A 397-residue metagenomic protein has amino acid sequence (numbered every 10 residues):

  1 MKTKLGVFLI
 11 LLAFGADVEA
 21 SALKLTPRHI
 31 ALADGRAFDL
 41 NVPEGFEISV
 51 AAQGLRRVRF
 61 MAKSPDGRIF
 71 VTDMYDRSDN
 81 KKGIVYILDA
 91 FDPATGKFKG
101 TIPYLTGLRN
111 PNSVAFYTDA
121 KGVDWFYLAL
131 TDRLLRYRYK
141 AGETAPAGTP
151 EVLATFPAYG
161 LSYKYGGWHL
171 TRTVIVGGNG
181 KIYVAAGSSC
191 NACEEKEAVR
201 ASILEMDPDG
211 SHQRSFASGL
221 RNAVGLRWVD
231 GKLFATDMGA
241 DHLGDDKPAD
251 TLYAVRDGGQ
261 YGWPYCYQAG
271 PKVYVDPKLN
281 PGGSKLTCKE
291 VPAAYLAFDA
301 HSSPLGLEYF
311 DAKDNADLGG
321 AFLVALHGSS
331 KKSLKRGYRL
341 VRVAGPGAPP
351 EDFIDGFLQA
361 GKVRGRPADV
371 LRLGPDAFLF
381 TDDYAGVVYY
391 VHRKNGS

Functional and structural regions predicted by a protein language model:
A13-G15: N-terminal signal peptide c-region/cleavage motif recognized by signal peptidases
S21-V42, V123, H169-T171, S188-N191 (+9 more regions): Beta-propeller domain segments
A31-S64: Mature N-terminal segment immediately following signal peptide/propeptide cleavage in secreted/periplasmic
A51-G54, P103-R109, A154-A158, S162-G166 (+3 more regions): Surface loop/turn motifs at the tips and blade-to-blade linkers of beta-strand repeat domains
A52, A62, A115, I175 (+3 more regions): Conserved beta-strand position repeated across blades of beta-propeller domains
K81-D119: Blade-loop segments of beta-propeller domains
K81-I84, T131, A147, E197-R200 (+3 more regions): A detector of repeated loop/turn-to-beta-strand junctions in beta-rich toroidal repeat architectures
L105-T106, N110-P111, A115-Y117, T131-V176: Asp-box/WD-like beta-propeller blade repeats and closely related beta-sheet repeat scaffolds
